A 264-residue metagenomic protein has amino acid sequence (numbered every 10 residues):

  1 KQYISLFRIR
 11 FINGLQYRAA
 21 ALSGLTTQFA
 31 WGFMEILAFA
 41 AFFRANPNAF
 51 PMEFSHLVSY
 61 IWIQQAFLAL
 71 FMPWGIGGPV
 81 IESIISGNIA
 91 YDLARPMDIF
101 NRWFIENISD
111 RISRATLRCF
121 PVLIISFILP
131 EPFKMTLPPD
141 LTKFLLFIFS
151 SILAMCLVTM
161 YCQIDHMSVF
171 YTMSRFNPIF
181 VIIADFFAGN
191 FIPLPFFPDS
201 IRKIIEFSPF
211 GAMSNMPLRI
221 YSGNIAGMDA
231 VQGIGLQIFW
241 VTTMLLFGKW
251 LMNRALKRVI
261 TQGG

Functional and structural regions predicted by a protein language model:
K1-G264: Hydrophobic transmembrane alpha-helices and immediately adjacent juxtamembrane helices of multi-pass inner-membrane
